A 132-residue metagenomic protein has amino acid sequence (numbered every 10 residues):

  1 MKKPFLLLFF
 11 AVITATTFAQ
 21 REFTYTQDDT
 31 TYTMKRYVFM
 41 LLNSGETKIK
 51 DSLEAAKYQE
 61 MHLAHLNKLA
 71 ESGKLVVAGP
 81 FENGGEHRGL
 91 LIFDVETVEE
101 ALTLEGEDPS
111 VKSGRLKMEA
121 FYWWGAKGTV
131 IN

Functional and structural regions predicted by a protein language model:
M1-F23: Bacterial Sec-dependent N-terminal signal peptides
Q20-N132: Conserved, structured core segments of small domains
